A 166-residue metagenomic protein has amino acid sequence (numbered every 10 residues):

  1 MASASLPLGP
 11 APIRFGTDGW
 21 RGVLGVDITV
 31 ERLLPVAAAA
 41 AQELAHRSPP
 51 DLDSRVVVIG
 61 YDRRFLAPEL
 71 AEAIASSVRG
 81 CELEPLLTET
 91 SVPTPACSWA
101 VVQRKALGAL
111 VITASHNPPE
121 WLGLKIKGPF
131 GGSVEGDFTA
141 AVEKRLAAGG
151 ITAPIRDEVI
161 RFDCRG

Functional and structural regions predicted by a protein language model:
M1-S76, G80-C81, L107, V159-G166: An N-terminal, well-structured beta->alpha segment
A2-P10, L122-G166: Gly/Ser/Thr-enriched, mixed-charge loops and adjacent short helices that form phosphate/oxyanion-binding elements
F15-T17, G22-V26, T94, I126-P129 (+1 more regions): Generic structural "secondary-structure junction" signal
E31, P95, G136-A140: Generic alpha-helical secondary structure signal
P35, A39, A73, A96-W99 (+1 more regions): Alpha-helical scaffold segments in soluble metabolic enzymes
A39-A41, E82-P85, V111-T113, V134-F138 (+1 more regions): Glycine-rich loops and low-complexity Gly/Arg-rich segments that provide flexible linkers or classic glycine-based
P49-F130: Ferredoxin-reductase
